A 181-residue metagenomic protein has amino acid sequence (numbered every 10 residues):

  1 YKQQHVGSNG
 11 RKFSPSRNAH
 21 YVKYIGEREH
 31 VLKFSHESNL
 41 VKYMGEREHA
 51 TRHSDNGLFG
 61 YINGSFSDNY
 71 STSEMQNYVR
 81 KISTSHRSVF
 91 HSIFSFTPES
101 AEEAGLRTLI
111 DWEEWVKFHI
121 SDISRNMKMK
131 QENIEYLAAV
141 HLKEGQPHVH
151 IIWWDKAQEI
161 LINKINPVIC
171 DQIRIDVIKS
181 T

Functional and structural regions predicted by a protein language model:
Y1-P147, I151-T181: N-terminal nicking endonuclease/strand-transfer module with a His-rich metal-binding environment and a catalytic Tyr
